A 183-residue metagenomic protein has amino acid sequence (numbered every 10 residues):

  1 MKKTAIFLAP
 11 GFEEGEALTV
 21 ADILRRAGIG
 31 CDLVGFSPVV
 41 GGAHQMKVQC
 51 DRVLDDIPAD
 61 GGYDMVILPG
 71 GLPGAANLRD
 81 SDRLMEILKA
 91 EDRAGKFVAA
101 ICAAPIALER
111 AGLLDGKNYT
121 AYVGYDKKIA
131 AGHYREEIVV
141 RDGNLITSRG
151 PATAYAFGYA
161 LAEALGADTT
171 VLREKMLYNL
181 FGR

Functional and structural regions predicted by a protein language model:
M1-A94, A107-R110, D115-G116, K128-E136 (+1 more regions): Extended, subdomain-level signal for the structured scaffold at the beginning of enzyme domains
L33-G35, V98-C102, K117-Y122: Short, hydrophobic beta-strand segments that form beta-sheet elements in well-ordered domains
E86, A121-G124: Short, electropositive alpha-helical surface patch
V140-L145: Beta-strand-turn-beta hairpins that frame and shape the catalytic cleft of phosphate-ester-processing enzymes
